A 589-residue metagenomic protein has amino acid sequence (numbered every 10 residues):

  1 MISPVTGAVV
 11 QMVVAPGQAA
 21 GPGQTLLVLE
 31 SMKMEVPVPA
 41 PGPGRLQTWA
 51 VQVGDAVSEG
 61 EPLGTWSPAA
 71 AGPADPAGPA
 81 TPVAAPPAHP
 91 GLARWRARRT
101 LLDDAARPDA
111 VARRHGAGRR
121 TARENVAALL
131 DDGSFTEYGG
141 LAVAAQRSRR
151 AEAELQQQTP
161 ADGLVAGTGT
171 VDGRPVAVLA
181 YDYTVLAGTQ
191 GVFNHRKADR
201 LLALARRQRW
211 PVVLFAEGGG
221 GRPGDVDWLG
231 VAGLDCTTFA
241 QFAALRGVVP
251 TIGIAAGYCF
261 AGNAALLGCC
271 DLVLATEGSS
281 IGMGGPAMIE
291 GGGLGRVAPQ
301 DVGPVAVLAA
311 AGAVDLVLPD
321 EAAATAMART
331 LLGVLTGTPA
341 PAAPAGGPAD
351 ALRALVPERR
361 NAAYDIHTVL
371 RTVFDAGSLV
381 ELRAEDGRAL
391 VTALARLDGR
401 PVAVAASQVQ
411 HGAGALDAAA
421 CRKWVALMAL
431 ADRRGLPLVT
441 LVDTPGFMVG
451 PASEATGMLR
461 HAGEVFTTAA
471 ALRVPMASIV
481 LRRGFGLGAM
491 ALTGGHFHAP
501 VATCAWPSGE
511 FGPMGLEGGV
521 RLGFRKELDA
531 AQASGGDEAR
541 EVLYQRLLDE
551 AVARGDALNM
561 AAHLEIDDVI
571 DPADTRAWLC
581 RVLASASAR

Functional and structural regions predicted by a protein language model:
M1-Q11, T25-P43, F242-A243: Short beta-strand-turn/beta-hairpin segments enriched in glycine/proline and small hydrophobics that form edge-strand
P4-V5, V9-A19, G42, T48-G54: Short histidine-centered loop motifs in beta-beta connectors
P16, K33, V53, G64 (+5 more regions): Residue-level detector of flexible, active-site-proximal loop/helix-junction positions within diverse enzyme catalytic
Q18-P39, S58-A74: Short hydrophobic beta/alpha edge segments that flank linear recognition/processing sites
P39-L46, A70-P87: Short, compositionally biased
A56-L63, V212-V213, C269: Hydrophobic or amphipathic alpha-helical targeting/insertion segments
G78-R589: Ligand-binding clefts of soluble mixed alpha/beta catalytic domains
